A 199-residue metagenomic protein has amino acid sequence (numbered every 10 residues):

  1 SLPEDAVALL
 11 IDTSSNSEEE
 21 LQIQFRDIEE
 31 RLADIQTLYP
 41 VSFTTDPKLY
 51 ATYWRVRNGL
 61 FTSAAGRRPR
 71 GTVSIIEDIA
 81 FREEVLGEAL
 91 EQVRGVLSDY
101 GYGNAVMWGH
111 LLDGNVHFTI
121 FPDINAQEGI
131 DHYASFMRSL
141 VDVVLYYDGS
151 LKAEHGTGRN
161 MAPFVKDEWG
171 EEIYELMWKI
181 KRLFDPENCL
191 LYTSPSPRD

Functional and structural regions predicted by a protein language model:
S1-S135, V141-V143, Y147-D148, G158-N160: C-terminal substrate-recognition/cap domain of FAD-linked oxidoreductases
P40, L151-A153, M177, N188-L191: Acidic/polar loop patches that form or flank catalytic/metal-binding clefts of enzymes that bind anionic ligands
F118, H155, D185: Hydrophobic, well-ordered secondary-structure elements that form the walls of internal hydrophobic environments
G156-A162, S194: Short, conserved loop-to-beta-strand elements that form functional interface hotspots
M161-L183: Acidic/histidine-rich catalytic neighborhood
Y192-D199: Conserved small/polar residues in nucleotide/adenosyl-binding loops
